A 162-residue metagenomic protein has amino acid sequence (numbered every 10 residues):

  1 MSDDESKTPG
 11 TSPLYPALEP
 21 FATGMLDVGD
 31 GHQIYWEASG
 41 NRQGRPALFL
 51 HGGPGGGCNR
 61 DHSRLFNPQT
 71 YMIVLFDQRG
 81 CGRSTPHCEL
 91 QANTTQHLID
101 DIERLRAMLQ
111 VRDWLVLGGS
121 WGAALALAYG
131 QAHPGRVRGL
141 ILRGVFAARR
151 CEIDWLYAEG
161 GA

Functional and structural regions predicted by a protein language model:
G10-A38: N-terminal cap/lid segment of alpha/beta-hydrolase-fold proteins
D27-P86: Conserved HGGG/HGGXW glycine-rich cap/lid loop of the alpha/beta-hydrolase fold
Q43-G44, Q110-R112, G135: Active-site acidic short loop of glycosyltransferases
P86-I99, C151-E159: Catalytic nucleophile-loop/oxyanion-hole region of alpha/beta-hydrolase and closely related hydrolase-like folds
Q96-W114: Conserved acidic catalytic loop of the alpha/beta-hydrolase fold
W114, G118-A123: Conserved alpha/beta-hydrolase "nucleophile elbow" surrounding the catalytic nucleophile
A123-P134, L140: Short glycine-enriched nucleophile-adjacent loop and the immediately C-terminal alpha-helix near the catalytic center
G135-A162: A catalytic-pocket lid/entrance helix-loop region that shapes and gates access to the active site across common
